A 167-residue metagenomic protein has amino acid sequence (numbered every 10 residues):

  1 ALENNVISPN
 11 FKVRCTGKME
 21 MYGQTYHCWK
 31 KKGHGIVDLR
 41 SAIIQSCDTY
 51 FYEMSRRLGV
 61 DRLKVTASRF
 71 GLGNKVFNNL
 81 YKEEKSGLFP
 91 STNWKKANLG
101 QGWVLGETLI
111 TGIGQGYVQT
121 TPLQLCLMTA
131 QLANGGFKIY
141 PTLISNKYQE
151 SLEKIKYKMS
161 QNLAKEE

Functional and structural regions predicted by a protein language model:
L2-E167: Beta-lactam-recognizing serine transpeptidase/beta-lactamase-like catalytic domain environment
